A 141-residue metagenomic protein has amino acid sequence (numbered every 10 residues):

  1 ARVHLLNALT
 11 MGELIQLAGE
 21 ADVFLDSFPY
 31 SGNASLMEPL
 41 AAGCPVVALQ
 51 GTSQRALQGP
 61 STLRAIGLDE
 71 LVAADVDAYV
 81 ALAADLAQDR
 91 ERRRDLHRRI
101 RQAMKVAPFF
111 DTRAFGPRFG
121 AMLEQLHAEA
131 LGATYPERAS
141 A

Functional and structural regions predicted by a protein language model:
R2-V3, L17: Catalytic cores of nucleotide-enabled group-transfer and carboxylate-activating enzymes in metabolic and assembly-line
H4-L5, L9, A81-A141: C-terminal amphipathic helix plus adjacent low-complexity, charged tail appended to glycosyltransferase catalytic
N7-E13, G32: Short acidic loop-to-helix transition motifs that present clustered carboxylates
G12-I15, V76-D77, R113: Residues in well-ordered alpha-helical elements
Q16-Q58: A donor-sugar binding/catalytic signature common to diverse glycosyltransferases and related nucleotide-sugar
E20, E38, Q58-T62, L82 (+2 more regions): Generic recognition of well-ordered alpha-helical segments
L40-G43, S61-L63, V76-V80, D95-A103: Short acidic (Asp/Glu) and glycine-rich catalytic loops that position anionic groups and cofactors
S53-Q88, R92: Change "using UDP/GDP/dTDP sugars" to "using nucleotide sugars
